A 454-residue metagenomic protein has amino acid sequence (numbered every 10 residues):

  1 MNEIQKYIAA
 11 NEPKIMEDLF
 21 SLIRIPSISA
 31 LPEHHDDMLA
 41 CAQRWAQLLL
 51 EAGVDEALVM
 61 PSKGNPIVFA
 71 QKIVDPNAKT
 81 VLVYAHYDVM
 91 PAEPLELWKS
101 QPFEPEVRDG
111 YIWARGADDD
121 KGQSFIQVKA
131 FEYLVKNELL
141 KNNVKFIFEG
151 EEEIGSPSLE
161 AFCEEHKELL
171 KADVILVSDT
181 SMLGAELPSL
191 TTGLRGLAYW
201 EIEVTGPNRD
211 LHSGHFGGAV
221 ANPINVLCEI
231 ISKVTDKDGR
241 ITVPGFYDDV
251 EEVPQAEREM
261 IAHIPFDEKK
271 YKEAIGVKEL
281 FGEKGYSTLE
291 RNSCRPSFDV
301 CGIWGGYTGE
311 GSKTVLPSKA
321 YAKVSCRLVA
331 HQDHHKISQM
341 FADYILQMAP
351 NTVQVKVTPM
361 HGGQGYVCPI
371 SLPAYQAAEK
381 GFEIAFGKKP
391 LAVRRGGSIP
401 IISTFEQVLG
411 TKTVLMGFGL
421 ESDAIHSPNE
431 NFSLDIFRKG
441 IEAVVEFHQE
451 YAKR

Functional and structural regions predicted by a protein language model:
N2-L95, K319, K336: N-terminal helical capping/dimerization or prosegment-like subdomains of hydrolases acting on amide or phosphate bonds
A78-K145, K439: Active-site metal-coordination/substrate-binding segment of hydrolases, especially metallo-dependent peptidases
Y87-D88, V234, D238, D343-T352: A common structural junction motif
Y87-V89, Y111, I147-S156, S178-M182 (+3 more regions): Acidic, glycine-rich active-site loops and adjacent beta-strand->loop/helix elements that engage anionic groups
D118-G193: Acidic/histidine-rich catalytic neighborhood of metal-dependent amide-processing enzymes
G184-A185, T242-K319, R327-M340, M348 (+1 more regions): An extended, acidic, His-containing surface patch that forms the Zn2+-binding/catalytic region of metallohydrolases
S189-T205, G419: Flexible glycine/proline-rich, aromatic-decorated loop/lid segments
G217-D238: A short core secondary-structure module
